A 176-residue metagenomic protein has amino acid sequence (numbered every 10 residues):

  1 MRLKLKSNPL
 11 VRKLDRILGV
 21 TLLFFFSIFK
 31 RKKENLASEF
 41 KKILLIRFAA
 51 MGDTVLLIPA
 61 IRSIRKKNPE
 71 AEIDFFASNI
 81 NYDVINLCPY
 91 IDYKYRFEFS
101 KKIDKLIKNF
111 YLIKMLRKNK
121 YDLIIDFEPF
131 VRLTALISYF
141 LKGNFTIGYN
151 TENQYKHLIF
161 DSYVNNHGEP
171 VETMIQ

Functional and structural regions predicted by a protein language model:
M1-Q176: Catalytic machinery of carbohydrate-active enzymes, primarily nucleotide-sugar-dependent glycosyltransferases
